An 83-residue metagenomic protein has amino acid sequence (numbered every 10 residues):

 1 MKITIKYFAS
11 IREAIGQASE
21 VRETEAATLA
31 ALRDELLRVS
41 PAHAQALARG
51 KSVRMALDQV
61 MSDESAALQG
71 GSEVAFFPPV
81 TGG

Functional and structural regions predicted by a protein language model:
M1-G82: Ubiquitin-like/PB1-type beta-grasp interaction modules and other compact soluble beta-rich domains
